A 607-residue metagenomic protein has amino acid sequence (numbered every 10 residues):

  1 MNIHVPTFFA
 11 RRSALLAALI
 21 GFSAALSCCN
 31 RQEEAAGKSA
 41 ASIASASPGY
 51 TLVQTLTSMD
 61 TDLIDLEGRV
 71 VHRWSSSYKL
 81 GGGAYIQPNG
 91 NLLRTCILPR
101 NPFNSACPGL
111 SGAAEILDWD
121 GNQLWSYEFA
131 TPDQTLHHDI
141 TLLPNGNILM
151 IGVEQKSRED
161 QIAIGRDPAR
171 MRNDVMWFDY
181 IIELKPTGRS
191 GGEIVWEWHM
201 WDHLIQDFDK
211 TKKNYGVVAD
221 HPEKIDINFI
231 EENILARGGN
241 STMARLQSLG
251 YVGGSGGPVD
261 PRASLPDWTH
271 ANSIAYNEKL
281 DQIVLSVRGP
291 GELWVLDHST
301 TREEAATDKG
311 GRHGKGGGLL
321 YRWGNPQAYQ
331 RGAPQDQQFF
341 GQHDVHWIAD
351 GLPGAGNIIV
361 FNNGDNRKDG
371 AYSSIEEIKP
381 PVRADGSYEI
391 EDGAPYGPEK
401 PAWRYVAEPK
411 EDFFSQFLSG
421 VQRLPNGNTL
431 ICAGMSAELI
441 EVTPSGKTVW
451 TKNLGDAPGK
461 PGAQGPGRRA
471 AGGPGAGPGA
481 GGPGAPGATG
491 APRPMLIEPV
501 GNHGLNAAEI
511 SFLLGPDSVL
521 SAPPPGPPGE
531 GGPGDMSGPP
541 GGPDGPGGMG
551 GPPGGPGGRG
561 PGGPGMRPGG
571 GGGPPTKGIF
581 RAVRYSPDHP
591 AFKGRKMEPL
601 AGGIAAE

Functional and structural regions predicted by a protein language model:
N2-L16: Bacterial N-terminal signal peptides that target proteins for export
I3-H4, G21, S511, G550: Residues marking helix boundaries in flexible regions
F8, S27-C28: The N-terminal extracellular segments of secreted preproproteins, especially immediately downstream of signal
S13-S27: Bacterial N-terminal signal peptides
N30-E607: Histidine-/acidic-rich catalytic cores in large beta-rich domains
